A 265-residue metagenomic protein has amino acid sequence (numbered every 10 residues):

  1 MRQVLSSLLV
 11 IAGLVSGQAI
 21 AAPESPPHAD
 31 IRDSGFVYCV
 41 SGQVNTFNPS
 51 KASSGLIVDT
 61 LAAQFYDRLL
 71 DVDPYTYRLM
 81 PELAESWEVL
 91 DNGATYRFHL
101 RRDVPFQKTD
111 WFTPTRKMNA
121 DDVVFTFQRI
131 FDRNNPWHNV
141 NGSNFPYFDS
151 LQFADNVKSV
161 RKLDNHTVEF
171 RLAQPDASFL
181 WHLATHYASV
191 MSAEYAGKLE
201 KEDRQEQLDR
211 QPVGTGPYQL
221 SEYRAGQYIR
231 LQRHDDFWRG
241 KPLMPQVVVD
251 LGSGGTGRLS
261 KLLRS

Functional and structural regions predicted by a protein language model:
S6-S16: Bacterial N-terminal signal peptides
R32-Q43, E85, T95-H99, V123-T126 (+4 more regions): Short, well-ordered beta-strand elements
V37-N92, Q128, N135, Q211-T215: N-terminal lobe/hinge region of extracytoplasmic solute-binding protein
V44-K51, Y77-M80, F106-Q107, S178-W181 (+3 more regions): Short, solvent-exposed loop/turn elements at domain surfaces
A52, L70-P74, R102-P105, Q128-P136 (+4 more regions): Sec-exported extracytoplasmic/periplasmic mature domains
E85-W137, E169, K261-R264: Aromatic- and charge-enriched surface segment that lines or borders ligand/interaction sites
H99, D122, F131-A196: Surface-exposed binding/hinge segments that line and control ligand-binding clefts or catalytic entry sites
D203-D209, H234-S265: Ligand-site clamp/hinge motif
